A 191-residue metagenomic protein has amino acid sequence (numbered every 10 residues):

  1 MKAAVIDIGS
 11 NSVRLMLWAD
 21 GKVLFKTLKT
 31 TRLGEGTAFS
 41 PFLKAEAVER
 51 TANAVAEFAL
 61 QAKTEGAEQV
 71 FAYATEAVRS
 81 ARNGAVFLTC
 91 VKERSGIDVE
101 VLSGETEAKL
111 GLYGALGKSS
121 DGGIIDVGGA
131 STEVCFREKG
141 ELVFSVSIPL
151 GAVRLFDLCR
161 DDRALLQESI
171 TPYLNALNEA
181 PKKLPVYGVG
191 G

Functional and structural regions predicted by a protein language model:
M1-K2, E68-Q69, S120-G122, P181-L184: Short coil/turn segments at beta-strand junctions that form active-site/ligand-binding loops
M1-L24, A115-I148, G191: Gly/Thr-rich phosphate-binding beta-strand-loop-beta motif of the actin/hexokinase/Hsp70
N11-E46, E138-L165: Short glycine-rich, Thr/Ser-proximal phosphate-binding strand/loop in the N-terminal lobe of ATP-dependent enzymes
T51-E65, Y173-A180: A short, N-terminal amphipathic alpha-helix
L60-T89, P185-G191: Short beta-strand-loop/turn "lid" adjacent to the catalytic site in phosphate-handling enzymes
R94-D98: Short acidic, glycine/proline-enriched helix-loop-strand junctions
E100-I124: Conserved phosphate-binding catalytic cores of ATP/NTP-utilizing and phosphoryl-transfer enzymes
D157-G190: ATP/pyrophosphate-binding catalytic subdomain of soluble kinases
